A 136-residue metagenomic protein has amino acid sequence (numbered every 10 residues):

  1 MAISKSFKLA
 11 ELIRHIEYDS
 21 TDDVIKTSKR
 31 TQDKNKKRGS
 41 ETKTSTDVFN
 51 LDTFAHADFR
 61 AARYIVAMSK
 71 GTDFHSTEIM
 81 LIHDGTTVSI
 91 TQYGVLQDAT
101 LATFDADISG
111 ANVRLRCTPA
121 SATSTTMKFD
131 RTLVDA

Functional and structural regions predicted by a protein language model:
I3-T53, T132-A136: Glycine-rich, low-complexity segments
I16, R30, T77-H83, F104-A106: Broad, structure-driven detector of short, well-ordered beta-strand segments within folded domains
I25-T27, L51, I90, G110-T118: Generic recognition of long tandem-repeat/solenoid scaffolds
K37-R60, S69-D73, T87, D98 (+1 more regions): Surface-exposed ligand/attachment interfaces on beta-rich extracellular proteins
M68-K70, H83, L133-D135: Beta-strand elements of well-folded, non-transmembrane domains
M80-T100: Terminal beta-strand-rich extracellular "head" domains that mediate receptor/glycan or other ligand binding
V95-A136: Low-complexity intrinsically disordered segments
